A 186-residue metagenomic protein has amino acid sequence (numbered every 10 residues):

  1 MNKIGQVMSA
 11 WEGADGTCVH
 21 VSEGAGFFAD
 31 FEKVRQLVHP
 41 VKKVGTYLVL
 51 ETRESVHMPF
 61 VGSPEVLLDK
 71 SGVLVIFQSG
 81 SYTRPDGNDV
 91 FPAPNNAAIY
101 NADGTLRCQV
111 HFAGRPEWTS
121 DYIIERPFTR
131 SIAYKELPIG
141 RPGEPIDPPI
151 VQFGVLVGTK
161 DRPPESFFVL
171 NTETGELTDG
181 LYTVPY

Functional and structural regions predicted by a protein language model:
M1-Y186: Secretory-pathway ectodomains
